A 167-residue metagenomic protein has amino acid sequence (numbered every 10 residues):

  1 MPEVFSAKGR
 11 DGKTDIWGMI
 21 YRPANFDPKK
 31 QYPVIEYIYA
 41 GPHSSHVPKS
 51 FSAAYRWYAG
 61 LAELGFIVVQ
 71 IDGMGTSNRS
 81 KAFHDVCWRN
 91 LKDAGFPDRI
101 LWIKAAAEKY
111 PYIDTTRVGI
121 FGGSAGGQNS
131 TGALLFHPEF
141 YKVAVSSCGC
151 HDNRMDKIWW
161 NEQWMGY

Functional and structural regions predicted by a protein language model:
M1-Y167: Serine-hydrolase catalytic core recognition
